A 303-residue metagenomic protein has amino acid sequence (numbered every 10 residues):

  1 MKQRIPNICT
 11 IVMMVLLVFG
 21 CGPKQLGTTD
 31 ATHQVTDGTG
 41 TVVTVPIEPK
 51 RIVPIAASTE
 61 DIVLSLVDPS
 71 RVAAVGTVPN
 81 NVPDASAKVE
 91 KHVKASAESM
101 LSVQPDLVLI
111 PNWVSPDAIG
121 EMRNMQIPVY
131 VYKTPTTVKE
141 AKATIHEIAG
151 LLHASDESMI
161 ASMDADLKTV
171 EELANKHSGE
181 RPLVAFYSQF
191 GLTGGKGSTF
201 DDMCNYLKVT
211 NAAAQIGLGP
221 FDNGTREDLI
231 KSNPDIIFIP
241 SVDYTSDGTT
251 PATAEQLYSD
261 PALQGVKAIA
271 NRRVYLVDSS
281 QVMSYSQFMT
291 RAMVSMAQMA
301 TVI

Functional and structural regions predicted by a protein language model:
K2-I8, F19-S58, S155-A185, M299-I303: Bacterial Sec-exported substrate-binding components of ABC uptake systems
T36-G40, A87-E98, G217-R226: Short helix-initiation/N-cap motifs at beta->coil->alpha
R51-V103, L107-N112, A212: A short, structured surface patch at a secondary-structure boundary
T77-N81, T193-F221: Alpha-helical, coiled-coil/dimerization segments enriched in small aliphatic residues
V78-P83, V114-E147: Flexible loop/hinge segments that line or gate small-molecule binding clefts
S96-I110, I127, T225-V242: Proline-aspartate-enriched helix->loop->beta-strand connector
D117, K133-H146, G179-M203, G248: Extracytoplasmic ligand-binding site segments that recognize negatively charged/polar headgroups
K139-L152, D156, S241-I303: Structured C-terminal subdomain patch of bacterial secreted/periplasmic proteins
